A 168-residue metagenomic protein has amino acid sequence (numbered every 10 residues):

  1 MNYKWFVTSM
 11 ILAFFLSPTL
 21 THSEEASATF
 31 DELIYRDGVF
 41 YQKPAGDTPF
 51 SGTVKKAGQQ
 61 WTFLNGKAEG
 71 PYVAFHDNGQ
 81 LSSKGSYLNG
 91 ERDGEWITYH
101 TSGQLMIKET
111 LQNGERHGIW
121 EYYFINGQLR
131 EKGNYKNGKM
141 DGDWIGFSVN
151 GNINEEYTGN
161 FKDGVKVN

Functional and structural regions predicted by a protein language model:
M1-V7: Bacterial N-terminal signal peptides that target proteins for export
S9-S17: Bacterial N-terminal signal peptides
P18-N168: Glycine/tyrosine- and acidic-biased, solvent-exposed loop/turn segments at the edges of beta-strands
